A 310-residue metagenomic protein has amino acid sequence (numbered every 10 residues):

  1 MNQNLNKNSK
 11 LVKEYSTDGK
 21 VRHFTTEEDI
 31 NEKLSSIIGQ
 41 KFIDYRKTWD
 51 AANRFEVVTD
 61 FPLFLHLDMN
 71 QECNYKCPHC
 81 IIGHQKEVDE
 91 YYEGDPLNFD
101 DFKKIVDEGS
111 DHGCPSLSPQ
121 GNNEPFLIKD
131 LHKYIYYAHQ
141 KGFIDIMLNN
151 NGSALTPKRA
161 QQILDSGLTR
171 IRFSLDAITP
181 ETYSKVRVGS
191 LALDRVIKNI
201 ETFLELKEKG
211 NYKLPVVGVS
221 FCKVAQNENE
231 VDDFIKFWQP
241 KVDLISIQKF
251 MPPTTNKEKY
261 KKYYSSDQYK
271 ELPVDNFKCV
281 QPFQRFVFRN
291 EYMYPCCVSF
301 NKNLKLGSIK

Functional and structural regions predicted by a protein language model:
N2-R170, K185-V186, S190, D194-K198: Conserved alpha-helical substructure of the radical SAM core
S16, V21, K198, E205-V216 (+2 more regions): C-terminal accessory region of radical SAM enzymes
F64, D68, G218, K305: Amphipathic alpha-helical recognition patches that constitute DNA-binding helices
M69, C73-N74, N98, E124 (+7 more regions): Generic structural signal for small/hydrophobic residues in well-ordered secondary structure, especially within
E72-N74, K86-E87, P125, S153-A154 (+6 more regions): Short, solvent-exposed loop/turn segments at secondary-structure junctions
G83-D89, E181, K261-K270: Short glycine/proline- and charge-enriched loop/turn segments that cap or connect secondary-structure elements
I128-L244, Q248-E258: Conserved AdoMet/S-adenosylmethionine-binding subsite of the radical SAM
C279-P282: Short, small/polar residue-rich loop motifs at catalytic or cofactor-binding pockets
